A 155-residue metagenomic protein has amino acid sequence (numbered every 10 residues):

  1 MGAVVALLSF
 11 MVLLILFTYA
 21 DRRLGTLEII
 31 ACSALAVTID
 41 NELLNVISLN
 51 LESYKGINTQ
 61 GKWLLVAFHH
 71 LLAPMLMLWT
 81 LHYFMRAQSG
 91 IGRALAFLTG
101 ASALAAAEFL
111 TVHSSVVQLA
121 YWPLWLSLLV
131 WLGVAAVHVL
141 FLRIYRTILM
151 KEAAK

Functional and structural regions predicted by a protein language model:
M1-K155: Aromatic-rich, lipid-facing transmembrane alpha helices and their immediate juxtamembrane interface loops in integral
